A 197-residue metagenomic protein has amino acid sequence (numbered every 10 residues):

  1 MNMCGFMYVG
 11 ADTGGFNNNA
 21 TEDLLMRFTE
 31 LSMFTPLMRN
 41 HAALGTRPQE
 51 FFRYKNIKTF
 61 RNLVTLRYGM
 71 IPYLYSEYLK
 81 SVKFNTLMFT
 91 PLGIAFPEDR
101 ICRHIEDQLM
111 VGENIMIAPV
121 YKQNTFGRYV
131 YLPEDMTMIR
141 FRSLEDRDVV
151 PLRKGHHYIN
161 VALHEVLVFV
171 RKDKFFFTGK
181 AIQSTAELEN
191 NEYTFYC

Functional and structural regions predicted by a protein language model:
M1-V166, V170-R171: Catalytic-domain carbohydrate-binding cleft regions of carbohydrate-active enzymes
E165-C197: Accessory, solvent-exposed terminal regions and/or long lumenal/extracellular loops of proteins
